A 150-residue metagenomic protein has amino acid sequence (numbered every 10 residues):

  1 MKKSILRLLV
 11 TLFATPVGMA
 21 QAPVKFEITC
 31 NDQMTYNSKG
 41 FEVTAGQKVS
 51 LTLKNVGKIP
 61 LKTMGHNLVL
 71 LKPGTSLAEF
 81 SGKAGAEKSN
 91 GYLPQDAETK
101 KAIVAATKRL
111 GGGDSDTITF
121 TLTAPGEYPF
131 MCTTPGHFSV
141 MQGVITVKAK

Functional and structural regions predicted by a protein language model:
S4-T15: Sec-dependent N-terminal signal peptides
P16-Q21: Sec/Tat signal peptide C-region and signal peptidase I cleavage site
P23-V49: N-terminal edge beta-strand
T35, A105-K150: Extracellular/periplasmic metallocenter environments
G40-K62, L70, D116-A124, P129 (+1 more regions): Beta-strand cores of secreted/periplasmic/IMS beta-sandwich domains, seen most often in copper-related folds
H66-N67, G143: Extracytoplasmic/periplasmic beta-strand context in beta-sandwich domains, especially the cupredoxin/COX2 CuA-binding
L68-A78, F138, V147-K150: Short edge-strand/loop segments of extracellular domains
T75-A124: Extracytoplasmic beta-sandwich strand-turn segments characteristic of Greek-key/jelly-roll folds
